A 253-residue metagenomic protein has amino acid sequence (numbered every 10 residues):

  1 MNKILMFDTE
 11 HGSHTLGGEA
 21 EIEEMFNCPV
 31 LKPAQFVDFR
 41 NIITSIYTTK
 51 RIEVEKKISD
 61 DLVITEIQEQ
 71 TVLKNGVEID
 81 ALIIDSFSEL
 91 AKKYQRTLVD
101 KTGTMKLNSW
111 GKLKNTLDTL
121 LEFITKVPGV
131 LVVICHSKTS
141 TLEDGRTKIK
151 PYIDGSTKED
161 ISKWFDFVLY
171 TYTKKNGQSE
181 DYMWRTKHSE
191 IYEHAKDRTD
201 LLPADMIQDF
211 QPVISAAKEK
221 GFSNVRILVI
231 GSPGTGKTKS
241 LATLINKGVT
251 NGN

Functional and structural regions predicted by a protein language model:
M1-E66, T71, N75-I83, S88-E89 (+1 more regions): Conserved P-loop
I4, L131, V168-Y170: Short, well-ordered beta-strand core segments
H11, Q35-D38, H136, T173 (+1 more regions): Residues that form or immediately flank small-molecule/cofactor binding pockets and catalytic motifs
E19, R96-T97, G177: Single-residue recognition of alpha-helix boundary sites
I42-S45, F123, V213-A216: Residues that form generic nucleotide/phosphate-binding pockets
S45, T49, K93-R96, S137 (+1 more regions): Amphipathic alpha-helical interaction surfaces
V77-D160: P-loop NTPase motor core
T139-N224: Conserved GTP-binding G-domain of TRAFAC-class P-loop NTPases and closely related GTPase folds
